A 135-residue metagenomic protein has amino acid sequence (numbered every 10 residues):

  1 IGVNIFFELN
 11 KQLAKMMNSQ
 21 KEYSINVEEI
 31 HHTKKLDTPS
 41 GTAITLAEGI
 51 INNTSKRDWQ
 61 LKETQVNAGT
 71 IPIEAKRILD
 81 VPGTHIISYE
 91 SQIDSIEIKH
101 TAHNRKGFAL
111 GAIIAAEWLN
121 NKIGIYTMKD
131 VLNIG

Functional and structural regions predicted by a protein language model:
I1-E29: A contiguous active-site-proximal alpha/beta segment in oxidoreductase catalytic domains
K21-G135: C-terminal substrate-binding/catalytic lobe of Rossmann-fold NAD(P)-dependent oxidoreductases
